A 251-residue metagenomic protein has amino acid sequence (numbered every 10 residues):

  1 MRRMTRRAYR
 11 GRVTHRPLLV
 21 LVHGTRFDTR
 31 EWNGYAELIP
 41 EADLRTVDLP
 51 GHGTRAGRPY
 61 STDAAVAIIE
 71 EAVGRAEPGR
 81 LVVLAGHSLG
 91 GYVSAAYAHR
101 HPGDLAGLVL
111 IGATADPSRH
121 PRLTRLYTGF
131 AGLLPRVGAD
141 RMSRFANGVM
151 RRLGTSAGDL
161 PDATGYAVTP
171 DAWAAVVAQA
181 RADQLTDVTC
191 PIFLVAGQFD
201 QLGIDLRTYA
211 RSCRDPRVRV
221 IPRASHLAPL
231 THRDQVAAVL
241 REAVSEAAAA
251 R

Functional and structural regions predicted by a protein language model:
T14-T54: Conserved HGGG/HGGXW glycine-rich cap/lid loop of the alpha/beta-hydrolase fold
V20-G24, H87, A196-G197: The conserved beta1-alpha1 loop
L38, F193-A224, L230: Conserved loop-alpha-helix segment in the C-terminal half of the alpha/beta-hydrolase fold that carries the catalytic
R45-V83, A238: Active-site loop/oxyanion-hole signature of alpha/beta-hydrolase fold enzymes
G86-G90, S94: Gly/Ala-rich beta-loop-alpha elbow adjacent to hydrolase catalytic centers
A95, H99-R100, L105-R136: Flexible "cap/lid" loop of the alpha/beta hydrolase fold
R119, R136-D187: Conserved alpha/beta-hydrolase catalytic His-Asp/Glu region
P216-R251: Catalytic active-site module of serine/aspartate enzymes centered on a nucleophile-bearing elbow/loop
